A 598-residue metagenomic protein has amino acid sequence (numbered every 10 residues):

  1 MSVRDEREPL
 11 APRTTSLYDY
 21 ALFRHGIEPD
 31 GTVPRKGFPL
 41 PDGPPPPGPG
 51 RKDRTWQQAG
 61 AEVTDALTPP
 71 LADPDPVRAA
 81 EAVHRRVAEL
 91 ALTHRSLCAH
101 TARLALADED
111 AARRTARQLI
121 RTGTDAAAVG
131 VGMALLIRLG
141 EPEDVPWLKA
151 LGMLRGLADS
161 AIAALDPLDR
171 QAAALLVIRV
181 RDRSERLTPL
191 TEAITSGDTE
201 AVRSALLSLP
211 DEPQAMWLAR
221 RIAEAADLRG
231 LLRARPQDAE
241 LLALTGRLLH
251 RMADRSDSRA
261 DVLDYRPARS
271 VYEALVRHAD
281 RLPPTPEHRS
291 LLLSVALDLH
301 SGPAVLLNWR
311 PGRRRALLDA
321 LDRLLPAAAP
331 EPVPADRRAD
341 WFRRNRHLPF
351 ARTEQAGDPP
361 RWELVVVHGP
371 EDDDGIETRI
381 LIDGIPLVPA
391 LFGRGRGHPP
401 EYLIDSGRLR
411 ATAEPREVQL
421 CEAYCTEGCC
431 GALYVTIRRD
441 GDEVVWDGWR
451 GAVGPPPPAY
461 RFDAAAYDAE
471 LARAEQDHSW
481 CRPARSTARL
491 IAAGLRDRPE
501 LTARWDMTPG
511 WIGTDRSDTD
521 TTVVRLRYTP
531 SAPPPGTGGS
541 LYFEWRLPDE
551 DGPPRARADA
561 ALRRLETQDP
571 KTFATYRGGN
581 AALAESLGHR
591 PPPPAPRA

Functional and structural regions predicted by a protein language model:
S2-E143, L154, A158, R221-E371: Extended repeat-based scaffolds of very large eukaryotic assembly and lipid-transport proteins
T115-Q118, V145-K149, A173-V177, V202-L206 (+2 more regions): Buried hydrophobic core positions in alpha-solenoid tandem helical repeats
Q118-T124, R138, A150-L157, L175-E185 (+1 more regions): Solenoid-like repeat scaffolds
V131, W147, S160-A163, T188 (+2 more regions): Alpha-solenoid helical repeat scaffolds
A150-R170: Basic (Lys/Arg-enriched) interaction patch that binds polyanionic ligands
V177-R259: Long alpha-helical HEAT/HEAT-like repeat alpha-solenoid scaffolds in very large eukaryotic proteins, especially those
E240-L244, H300-Y434, R438-A598: Intrinsically disordered, low-complexity acidic regions enriched in Pro/Ser/Thr
